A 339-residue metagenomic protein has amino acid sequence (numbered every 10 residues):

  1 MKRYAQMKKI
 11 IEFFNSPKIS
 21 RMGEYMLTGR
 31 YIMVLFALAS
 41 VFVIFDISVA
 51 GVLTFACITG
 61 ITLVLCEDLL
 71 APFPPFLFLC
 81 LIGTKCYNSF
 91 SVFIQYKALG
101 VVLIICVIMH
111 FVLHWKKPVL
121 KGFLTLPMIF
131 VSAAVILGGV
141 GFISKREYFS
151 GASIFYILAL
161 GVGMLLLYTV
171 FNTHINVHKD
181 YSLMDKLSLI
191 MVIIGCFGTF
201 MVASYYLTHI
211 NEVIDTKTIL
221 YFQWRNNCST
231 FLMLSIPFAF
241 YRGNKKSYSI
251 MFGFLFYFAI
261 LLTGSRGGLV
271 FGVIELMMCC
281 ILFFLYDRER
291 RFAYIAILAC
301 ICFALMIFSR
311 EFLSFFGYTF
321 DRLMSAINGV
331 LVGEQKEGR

Functional and structural regions predicted by a protein language model:
R3, I10-V112, G138-I143: N-terminal signal-anchor transmembrane segment
K9, L137-F155, K179-Y181, I193-T230 (+3 more regions): Membrane-interfacial helix-loop-helix modules of multi-pass inner-membrane proteins that assemble, modify, or transport
G29-R30, L65-L77, K117-V131, D180-L189 (+1 more regions): Membrane-interfacial loop-to-transmembrane alpha-helix junctions, especially the N-terminal start
I44-F45, G60-L69, V107-P118, L167-D180 (+3 more regions): Structural signal for the C-terminal ends of transmembrane alpha-helices and the immediately following loop
F45-G51, F90-L99, A152-I157, T218-L232: Membrane-interface micro-motifs in multi-pass membrane enzymes
A56-G60, S132, G163-T169, Y181-E212 (+1 more regions): Alpha-helical transmembrane segments of multi-pass inner-membrane proteins
Y96-C106, L126-G138, E147-N172: Aromatic-anchored transmembrane helix interface
A203-Y206, L262-T263, F283-L331: A membrane-periplasm/extracellular boundary helix in multi-pass inner-membrane enzymes that assemble envelope glycans
